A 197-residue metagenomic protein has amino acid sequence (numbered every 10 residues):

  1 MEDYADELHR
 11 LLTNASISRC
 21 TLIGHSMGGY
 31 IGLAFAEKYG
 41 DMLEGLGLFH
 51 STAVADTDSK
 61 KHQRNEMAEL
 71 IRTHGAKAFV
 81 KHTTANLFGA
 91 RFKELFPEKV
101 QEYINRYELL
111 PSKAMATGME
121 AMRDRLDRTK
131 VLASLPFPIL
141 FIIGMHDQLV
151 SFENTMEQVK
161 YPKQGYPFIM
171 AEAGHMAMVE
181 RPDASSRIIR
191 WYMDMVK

Functional and structural regions predicted by a protein language model:
M1-I23, E37-K38, R187-W191: Active-site loop/oxyanion-hole signature of alpha/beta-hydrolase fold enzymes
M1-L8, A76, R128, M178: Conserved donor sugar-nucleotide recognition element shared by glycan-biosynthetic enzymes
E2-A5, V100-Q101, F152-M156: Short, surface-exposed alpha-helical segments at coil->helix boundaries
L12, I71, Y107, D147-V150 (+1 more regions): Glycosyltransferase donor-binding loop in the core domain
S18-T57: Conserved hydrolase catalytic core segment
A55-H62, H74-S134: Conserved alpha/beta-hydrolase catalytic His-Asp/Glu region
S134-A173, V179: Conserved loop-alpha-helix segment in the C-terminal half of the alpha/beta-hydrolase fold that carries the catalytic
V179-D194: Post-His helix in hydrolase/transferase enzymes
